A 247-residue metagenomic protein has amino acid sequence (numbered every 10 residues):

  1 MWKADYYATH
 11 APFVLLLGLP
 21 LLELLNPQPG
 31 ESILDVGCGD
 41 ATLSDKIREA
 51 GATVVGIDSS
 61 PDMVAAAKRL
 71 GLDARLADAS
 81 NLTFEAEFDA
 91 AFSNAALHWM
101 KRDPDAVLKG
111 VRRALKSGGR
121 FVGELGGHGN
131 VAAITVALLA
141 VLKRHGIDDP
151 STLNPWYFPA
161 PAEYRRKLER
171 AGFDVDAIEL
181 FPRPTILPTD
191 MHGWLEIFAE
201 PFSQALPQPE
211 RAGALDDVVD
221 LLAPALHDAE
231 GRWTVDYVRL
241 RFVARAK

Functional and structural regions predicted by a protein language model:
M1-E31, T42-K46, M63-A66: Conserved class I S-adenosyl-L-methionine
L34-L82, A106: Class I SAM-dependent methyltransferase SAM/SAH-binding core
S80-A91: A short acidic, Gly/Pro-enriched loop at the edge of an enzyme's catalytic core that lines a small-molecule cofactor
A90-P104: A short SAM/SAH-binding and catalytic strip from SAM-dependent methyltransferases
D105-R120: A short glycine-rich, Lys/Arg-flanked "PGG" loop and its adjoining helix->strand segment in the class I
G118-P188, Q204-A205: Conserved catalytic/acceptor-binding region of the Class I
A171, D176-E230: C-terminal helical/coil "lid" or tail adjacent to the Rossmann-like core of SAM-dependent
E196, L240-K247: Core SAM-dependent methyltransferase catalytic element
